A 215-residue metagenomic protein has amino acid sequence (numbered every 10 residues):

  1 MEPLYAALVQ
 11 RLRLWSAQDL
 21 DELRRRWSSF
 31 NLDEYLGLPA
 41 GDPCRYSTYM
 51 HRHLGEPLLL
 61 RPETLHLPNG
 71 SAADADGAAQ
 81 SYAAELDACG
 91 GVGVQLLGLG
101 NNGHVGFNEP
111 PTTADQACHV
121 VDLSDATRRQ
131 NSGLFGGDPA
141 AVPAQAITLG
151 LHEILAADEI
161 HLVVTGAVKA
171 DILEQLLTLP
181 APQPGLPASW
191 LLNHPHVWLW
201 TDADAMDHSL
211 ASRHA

Functional and structural regions predicted by a protein language model:
M1-L4, E85-P110: A glycine-rich beta-strand to alpha-helix segment that forms a phosphate/ribose-binding loop at ligand/cofactor sites
A7-D21, Y46-T48, R52, P110-H119 (+1 more regions): A glycine- and small-aliphatic-rich helix-loop capping segment at beta-alpha/alpha-beta transitions that lines
L20-V94: Ligand-binding beta-strand-loop-alpha-helix segment within the catalytic cores of soluble metabolic enzymes
D21-L23, L58-L60, L86-G90, A114 (+3 more regions): Solvent-exposed alpha-helices and their adjacent loops that cap or buttress functional pockets in soluble metabolic
N31, P68-N69, L96-L99, L162-T165 (+1 more regions): Short beta-strand segments
G77-Q80, V105-P111, Q116-A117, I172-L176 (+1 more regions): A short secondary-structure junction signal
G106-L151: Class I SAM-dependent methyltransferase SAM-binding "motif I" and its flanking Rossmann-like core
L149-H152, A156-A215: ATP/nucleoside-binding phosphotransfer catalytic cores, i.e., glycine-rich phosphate-binding loops
